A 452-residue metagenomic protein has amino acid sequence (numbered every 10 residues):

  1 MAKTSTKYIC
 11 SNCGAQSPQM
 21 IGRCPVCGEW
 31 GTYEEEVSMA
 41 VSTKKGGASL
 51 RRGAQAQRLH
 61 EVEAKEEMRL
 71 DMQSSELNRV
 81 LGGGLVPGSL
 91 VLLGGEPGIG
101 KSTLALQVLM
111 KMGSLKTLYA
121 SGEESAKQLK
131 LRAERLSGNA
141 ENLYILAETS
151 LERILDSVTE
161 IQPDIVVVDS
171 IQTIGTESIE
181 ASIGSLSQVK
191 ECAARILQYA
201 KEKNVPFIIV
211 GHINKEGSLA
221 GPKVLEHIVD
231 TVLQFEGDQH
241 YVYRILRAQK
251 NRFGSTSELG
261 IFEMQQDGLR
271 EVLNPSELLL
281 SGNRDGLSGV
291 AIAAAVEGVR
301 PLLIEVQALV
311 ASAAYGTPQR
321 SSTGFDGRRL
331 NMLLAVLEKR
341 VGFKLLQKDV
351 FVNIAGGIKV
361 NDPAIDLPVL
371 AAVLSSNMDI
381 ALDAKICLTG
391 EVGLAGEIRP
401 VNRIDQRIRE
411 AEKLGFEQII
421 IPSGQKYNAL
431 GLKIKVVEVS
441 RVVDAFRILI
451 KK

Functional and structural regions predicted by a protein language model:
A2-N12, Q16-L81, V86-L92, I99-L109 (+5 more regions): Peripheral, non-AAA+ core regions of ATP-driven protein-machinery
E96, G122: P-loop (Walker A) phosphate-binding loop of NTP-binding proteins
T117-S121: Conserved RecA-like ASCE P-loop NTPase motor core of nucleic-acid helicases/translocases
A126: Divalent metal-dependent catalytic cores for phosphoryl transfer on phosphate-bearing substrates
L146: Conserved SAM-binding strand-loop segment of SAM-dependent methyltransferases
